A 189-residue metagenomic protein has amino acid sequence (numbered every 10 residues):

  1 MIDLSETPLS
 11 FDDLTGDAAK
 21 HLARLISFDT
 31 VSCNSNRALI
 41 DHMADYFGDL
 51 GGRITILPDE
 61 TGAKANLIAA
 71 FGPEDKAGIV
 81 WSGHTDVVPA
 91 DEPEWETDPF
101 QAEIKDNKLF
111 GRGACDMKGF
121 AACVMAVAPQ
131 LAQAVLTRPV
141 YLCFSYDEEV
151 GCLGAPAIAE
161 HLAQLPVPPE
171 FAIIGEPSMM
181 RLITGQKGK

Functional and structural regions predicted by a protein language model:
M1-T7, Q164, R181: Polar low-complexity intrinsically disordered regions
I2-A114, L131-L136: Acidic/His- and Gly-rich active-site-bordering loop/insert found across diverse amide/peptide-bond hydrolases
L109, G119-V127, A132-K189: Fold-level recognition of mixed alpha/beta catalytic cores in primary-metabolism enzymes, strongest
